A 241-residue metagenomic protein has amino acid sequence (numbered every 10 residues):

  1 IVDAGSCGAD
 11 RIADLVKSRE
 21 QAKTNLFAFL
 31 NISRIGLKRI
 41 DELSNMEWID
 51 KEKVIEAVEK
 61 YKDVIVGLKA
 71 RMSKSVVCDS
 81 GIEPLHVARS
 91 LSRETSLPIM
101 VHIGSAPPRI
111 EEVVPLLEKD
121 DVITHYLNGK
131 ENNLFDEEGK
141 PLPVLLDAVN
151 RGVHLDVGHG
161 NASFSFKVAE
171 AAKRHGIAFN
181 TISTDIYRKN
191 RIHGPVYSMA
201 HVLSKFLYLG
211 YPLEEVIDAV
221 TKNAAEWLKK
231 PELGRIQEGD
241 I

Functional and structural regions predicted by a protein language model:
I1, L15, L68, I123 (+5 more regions): Divalent metal-coordination and catalytic microenvironments
V2-S73: Divalent-metal coordination cores built from histidine and acidic residues
G8-I12, K51, L85, P141 (+2 more regions): Amphipathic alpha-helical segments in well-structured domains
R11-E20, P115-E118, A171-K173, K230: Short low-complexity, flexible loop/linker segments enriched in glycine and/or proline with clustered acidic
E20, E59, R93, V149-N150 (+2 more regions): Anion (oxyanion) recognition and catalysis
Q21-K38, E56, N128-L134, H154 (+3 more regions): Short, basic, helix/turn surface patches
A70-A172, A178-H193: Active-site core of metal-dependent hydrolases
K167-D240: His/Asp/Glu-enriched, well-ordered alpha-helical/loop segment that forms or immediately abuts the divalent-metal
